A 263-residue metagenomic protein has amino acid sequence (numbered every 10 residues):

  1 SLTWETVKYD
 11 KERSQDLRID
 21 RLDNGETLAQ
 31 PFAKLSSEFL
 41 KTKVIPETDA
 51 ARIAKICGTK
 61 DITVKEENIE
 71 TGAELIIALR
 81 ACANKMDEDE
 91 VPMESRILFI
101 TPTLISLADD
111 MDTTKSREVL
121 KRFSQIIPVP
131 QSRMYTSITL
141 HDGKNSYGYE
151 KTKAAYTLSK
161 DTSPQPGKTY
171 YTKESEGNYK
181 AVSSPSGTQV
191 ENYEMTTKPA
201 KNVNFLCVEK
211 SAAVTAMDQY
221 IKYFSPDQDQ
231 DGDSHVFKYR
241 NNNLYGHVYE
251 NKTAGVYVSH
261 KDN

Functional and structural regions predicted by a protein language model:
L2-D16, T27, E70, E74 (+1 more regions): Sequence/fold signature of self-assembling virion shell proteins
W4-N68, E74, D89-L98, P226-N243: Long, contiguous amphipathic alpha-helices that act as assembly "spine/axial" helices in icosahedral shell and virion
G58, T103-L107, S132-S137: Short, catalytically relevant binding-site loops at active-site mouths
D61-I127: Extended, solvent-exposed, turn-rich assembly/linker loops in the middle of proteins
